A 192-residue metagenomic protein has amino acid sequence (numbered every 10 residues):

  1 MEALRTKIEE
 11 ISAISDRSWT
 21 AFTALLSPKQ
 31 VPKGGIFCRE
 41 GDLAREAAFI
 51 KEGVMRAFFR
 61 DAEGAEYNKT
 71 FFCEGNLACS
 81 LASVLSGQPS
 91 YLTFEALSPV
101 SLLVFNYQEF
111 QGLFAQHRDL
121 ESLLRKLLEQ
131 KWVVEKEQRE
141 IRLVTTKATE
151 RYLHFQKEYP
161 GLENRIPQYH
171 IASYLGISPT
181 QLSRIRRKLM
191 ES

Functional and structural regions predicted by a protein language model:
M1-S27, S83: Cyclic nucleotide-binding regulatory module and flanking cytosolic helices
E10, I36-A96: Cyclic nucleotide-binding regulatory domains
N76-L77, E109, W132, Q181: Short, well-ordered alpha-helical scaffold segment located in the soluble/lumenal catalytic or ligand-binding core
C79, Q138-R151: Short, Lys/Arg-enriched anionic-surface-contact patches
S90, E109-V144: A small-molecule sensor/coupling module
T146-S192: Phosphate-/nucleic-acid-contacting segments
